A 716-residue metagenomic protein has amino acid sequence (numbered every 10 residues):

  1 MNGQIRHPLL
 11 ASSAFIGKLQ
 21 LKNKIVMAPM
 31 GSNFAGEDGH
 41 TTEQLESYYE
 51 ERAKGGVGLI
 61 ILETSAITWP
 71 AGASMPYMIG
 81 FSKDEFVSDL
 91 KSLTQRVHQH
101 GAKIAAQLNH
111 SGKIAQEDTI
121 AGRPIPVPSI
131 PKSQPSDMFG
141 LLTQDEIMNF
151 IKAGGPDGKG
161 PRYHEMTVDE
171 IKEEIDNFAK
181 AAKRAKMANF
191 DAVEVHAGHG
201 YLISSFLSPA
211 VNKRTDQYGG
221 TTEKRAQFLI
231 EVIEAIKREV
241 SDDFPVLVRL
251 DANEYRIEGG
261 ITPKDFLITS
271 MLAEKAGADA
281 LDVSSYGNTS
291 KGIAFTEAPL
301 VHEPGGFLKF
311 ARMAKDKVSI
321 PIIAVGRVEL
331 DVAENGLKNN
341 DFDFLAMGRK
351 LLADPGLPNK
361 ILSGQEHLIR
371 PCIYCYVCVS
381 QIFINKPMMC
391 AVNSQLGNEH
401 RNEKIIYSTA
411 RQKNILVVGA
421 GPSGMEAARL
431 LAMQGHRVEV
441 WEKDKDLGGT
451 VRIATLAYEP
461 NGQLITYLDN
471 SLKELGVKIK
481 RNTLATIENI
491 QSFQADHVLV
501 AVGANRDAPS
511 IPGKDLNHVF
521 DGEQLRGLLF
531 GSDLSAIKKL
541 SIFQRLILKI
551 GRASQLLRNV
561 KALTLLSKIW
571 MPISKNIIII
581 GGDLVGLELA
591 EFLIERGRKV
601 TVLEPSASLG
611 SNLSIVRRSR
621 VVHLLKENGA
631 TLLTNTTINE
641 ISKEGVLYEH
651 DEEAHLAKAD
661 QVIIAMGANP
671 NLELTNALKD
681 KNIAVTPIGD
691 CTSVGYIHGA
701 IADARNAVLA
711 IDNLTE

Functional and structural regions predicted by a protein language model:
M1-V418, P422, A427-M433, V438 (+2 more regions): Flavin-dependent oxidoreductase catalytic cores
E297-E303, I405-Y407, Q412, I453-Q463 (+4 more regions): Short, contiguous acidic/charged loop-to-helix segments that flank catalytic cores in large enzymes
R411-G421, M571-D583: Beta1/beta-strand and adjacent pyrophosphate-binding region of the FAD-binding site in flavoprotein oxidoreductases
G421-S423, D446, N505-R506, D583-V585 (+2 more regions): Residue-level detector of alpha-helix initiation sites
L431, F592-L593: Aromatic pocket-lining residues of Rossmann-like dinucleotide-binding sites
H436-G449, R598-L609: Glycine-rich FAD pyrophosphate-binding loop
E459-A508, K514-L525, L529-K575, L587 (+1 more regions): A Rossmann-like FAD-binding core segment of flavoenzymes
G586-F592, L613-S614, I688-E716: A conserved FAD-binding loop/helix module that cradles the flavin
